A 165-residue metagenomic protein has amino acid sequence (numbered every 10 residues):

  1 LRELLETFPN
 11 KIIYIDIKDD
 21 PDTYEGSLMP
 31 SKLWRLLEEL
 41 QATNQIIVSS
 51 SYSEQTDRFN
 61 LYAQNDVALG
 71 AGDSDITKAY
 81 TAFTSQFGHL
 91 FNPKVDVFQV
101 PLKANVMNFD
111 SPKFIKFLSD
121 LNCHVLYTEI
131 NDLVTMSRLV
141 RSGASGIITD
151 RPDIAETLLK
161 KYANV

Functional and structural regions predicted by a protein language model:
L1-A68, F91-L121: Metal-dependent phosphodiesterase/phospholipase catalytic core, i.e., the His/Asp/Glu-rich active-site region
L1-E3, A79-V165: C-terminal active-site rim and adjoining tail of enzyme catalytic domains
S49-S51, A71, I130, T149-D150: Short beta-strand scaffold positions
